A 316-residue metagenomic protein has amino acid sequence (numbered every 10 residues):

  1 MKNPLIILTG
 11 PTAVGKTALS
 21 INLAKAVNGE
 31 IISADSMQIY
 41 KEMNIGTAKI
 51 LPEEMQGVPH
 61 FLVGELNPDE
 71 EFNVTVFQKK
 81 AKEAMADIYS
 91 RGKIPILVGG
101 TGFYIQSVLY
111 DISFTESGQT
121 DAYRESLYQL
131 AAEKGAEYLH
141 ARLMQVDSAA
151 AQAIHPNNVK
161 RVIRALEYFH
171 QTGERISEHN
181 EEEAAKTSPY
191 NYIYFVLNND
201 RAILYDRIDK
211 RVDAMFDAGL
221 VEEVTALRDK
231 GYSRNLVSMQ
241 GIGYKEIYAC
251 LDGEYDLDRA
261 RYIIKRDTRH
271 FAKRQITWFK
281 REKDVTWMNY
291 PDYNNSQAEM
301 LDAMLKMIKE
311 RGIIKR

Functional and structural regions predicted by a protein language model:
M1-R316: Phosphate/pyrophosphate-binding catalytic cores of soluble transferases and nucleic-acid-acting enzymes
